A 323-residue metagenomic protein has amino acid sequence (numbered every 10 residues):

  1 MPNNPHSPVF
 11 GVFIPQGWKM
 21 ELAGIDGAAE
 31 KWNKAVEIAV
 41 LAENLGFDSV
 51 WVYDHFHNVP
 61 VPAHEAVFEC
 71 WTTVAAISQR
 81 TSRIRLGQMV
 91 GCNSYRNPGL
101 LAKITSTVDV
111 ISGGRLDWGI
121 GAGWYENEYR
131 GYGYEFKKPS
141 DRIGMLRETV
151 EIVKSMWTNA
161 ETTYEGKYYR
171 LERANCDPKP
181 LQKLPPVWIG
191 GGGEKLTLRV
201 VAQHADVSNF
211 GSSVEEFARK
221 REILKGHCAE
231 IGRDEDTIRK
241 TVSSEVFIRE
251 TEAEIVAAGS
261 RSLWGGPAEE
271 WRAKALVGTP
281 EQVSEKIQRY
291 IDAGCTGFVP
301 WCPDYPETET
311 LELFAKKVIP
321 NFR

Functional and structural regions predicted by a protein language model:
M1-D26, R83, Y125-R130, K167-P185 (+1 more regions): N-terminal small/glycine-rich loop or linker at the start of catalytic domains across soluble metabolic enzymes
M1-R80, K183-P185, W301: N-terminal beta1-alpha1-beta2 module of alpha/beta enzyme domains
P2-P8, S94-H204, A218-L224, D236: Internal, glycine-rich beta/alpha segment that forms the wall or movable "lid" of small-molecule/cofactor binding
F10-I14, V50-V52, R85-Q88, L116-I120 (+4 more regions): Hydrophobic faces of well-ordered beta-strands that scaffold small-molecule active sites in alpha/beta enzyme cores
Q16-N33, G91-G99, Q182-G193, E269-E281: Active-site mouth loops of central-metabolism enzymes
A29-A42, L101-I104, G190-Q203, A257-G259 (+1 more regions): Short, acidic/polar
A42, G46, D54, I77 (+11 more regions): Conserved, mostly hydrophobic/aromatic
A63-G87, M145-I152, M156, V242 (+1 more regions): Alpha-helix-loop-beta-strand connector modules within alpha/beta enzyme cores
